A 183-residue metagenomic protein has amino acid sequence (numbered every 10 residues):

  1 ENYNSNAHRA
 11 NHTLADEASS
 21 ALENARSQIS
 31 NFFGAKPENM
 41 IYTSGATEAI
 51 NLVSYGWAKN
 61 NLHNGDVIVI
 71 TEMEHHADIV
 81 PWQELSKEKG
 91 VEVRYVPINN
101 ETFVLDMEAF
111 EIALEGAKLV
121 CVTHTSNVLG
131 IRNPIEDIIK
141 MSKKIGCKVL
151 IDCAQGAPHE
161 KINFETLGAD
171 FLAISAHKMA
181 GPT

Functional and structural regions predicted by a protein language model:
E1-T183: Pyridoxal 5′-phosphate
